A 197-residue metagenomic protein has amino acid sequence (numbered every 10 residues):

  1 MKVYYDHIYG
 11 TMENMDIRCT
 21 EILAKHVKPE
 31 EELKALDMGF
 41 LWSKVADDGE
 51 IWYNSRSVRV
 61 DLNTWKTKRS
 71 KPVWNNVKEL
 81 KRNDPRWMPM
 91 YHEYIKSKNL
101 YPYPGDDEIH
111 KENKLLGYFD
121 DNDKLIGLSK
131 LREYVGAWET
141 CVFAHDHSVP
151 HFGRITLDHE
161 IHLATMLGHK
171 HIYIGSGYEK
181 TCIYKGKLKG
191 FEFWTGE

Functional and structural regions predicted by a protein language model:
M1-K78, D84: Acyl-donor-binding surface of acyltransferase catalytic domains
A35, G39, Y91, K185: A residue-level signal for conserved active-site and pocket-lining positions in enzyme catalytic cores
S70-P150, E179: A conserved beta-strand-loop-helix scaffold within acyl/acetyltransferase catalytic domains
V149-H162: Conserved acetyl-CoA-binding loop-helix of GNAT-fold acetyltransferases
T165-G175: Conserved GNAT acetyl-CoA-binding A-motif
Y178-T195: Conserved active-site alpha-helix within GNAT-family acetyltransferase domains
